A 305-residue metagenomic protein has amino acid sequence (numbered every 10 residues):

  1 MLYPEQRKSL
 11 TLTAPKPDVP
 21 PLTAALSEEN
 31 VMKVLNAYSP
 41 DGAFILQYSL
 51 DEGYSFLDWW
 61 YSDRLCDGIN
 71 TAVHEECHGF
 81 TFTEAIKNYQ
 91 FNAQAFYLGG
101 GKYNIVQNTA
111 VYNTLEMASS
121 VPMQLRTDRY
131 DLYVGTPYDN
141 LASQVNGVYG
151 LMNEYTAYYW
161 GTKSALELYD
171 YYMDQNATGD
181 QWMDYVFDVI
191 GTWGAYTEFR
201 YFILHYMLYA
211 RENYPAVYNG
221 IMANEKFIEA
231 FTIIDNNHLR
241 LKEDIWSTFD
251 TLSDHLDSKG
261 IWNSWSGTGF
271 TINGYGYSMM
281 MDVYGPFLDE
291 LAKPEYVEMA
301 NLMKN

Functional and structural regions predicted by a protein language model:
M1-D18, A24: Acidic/polar, low-complexity intrinsically disordered N-terminal segments immediately downstream of a Sec signal
N30-K33, D67-E75, M152, T156-W160 (+2 more regions): Extracytoplasmic/secreted proteins, especially bacterial periplasmic and envelope-associated proteins
F44-Y54, D63, T83: Long, compositionally biased non-globular segments that serve regulatory/targeting/scaffolding roles in eukaryotic
Y54-A72, Q144-V145: Short pre-active-site segment immediately N-terminal to the catalytic Zn-binding motif
I69-K87: Active-site recognition of the HExxH zinc-binding catalytic motif
F82-V134: Post-HEXXH active-site segment of zinc metalloproteases
T127-Y171: Extracellular-facing segments of soluble proteins and assemblies that are Gly/Ser/Thr-biased and enriched in aromatics
Y159, A165-N305: Pan-zinc metallopeptidase signature
